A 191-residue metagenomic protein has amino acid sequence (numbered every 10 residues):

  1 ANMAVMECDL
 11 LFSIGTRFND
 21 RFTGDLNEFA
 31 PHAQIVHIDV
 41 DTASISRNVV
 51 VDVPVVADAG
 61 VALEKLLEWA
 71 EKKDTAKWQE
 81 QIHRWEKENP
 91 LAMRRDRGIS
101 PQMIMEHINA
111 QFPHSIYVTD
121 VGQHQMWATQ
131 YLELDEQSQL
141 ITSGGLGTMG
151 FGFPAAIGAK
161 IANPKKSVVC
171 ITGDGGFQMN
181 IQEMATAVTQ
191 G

Functional and structural regions predicted by a protein language model:
A1-Q81: Glycine-rich, acidic loop regions that bind phosphate or pyrophosphate groups
A1-V36, D135-K165, Q178-Q182: Glycine-rich, anion-gripping cofactor-binding loops and their flanking helix/strand elements in enzyme active sites
N2, V53-G60, K72-H83, R95-E106 (+3 more regions): Electropositive phosphate-/nucleotide-binding environments in soluble metabolic enzymes
M3-E7, V61, K65-E68, M103-A110 (+4 more regions): Alpha-helical scaffold segments in soluble metabolic enzymes
L10, I116, S167-V169: Structural motif
H83-A159, K165: Active-site diphosphate/adenylate-binding microenvironment
T189-G191: A glycine-rich helix N-cap at a beta->alpha junction
